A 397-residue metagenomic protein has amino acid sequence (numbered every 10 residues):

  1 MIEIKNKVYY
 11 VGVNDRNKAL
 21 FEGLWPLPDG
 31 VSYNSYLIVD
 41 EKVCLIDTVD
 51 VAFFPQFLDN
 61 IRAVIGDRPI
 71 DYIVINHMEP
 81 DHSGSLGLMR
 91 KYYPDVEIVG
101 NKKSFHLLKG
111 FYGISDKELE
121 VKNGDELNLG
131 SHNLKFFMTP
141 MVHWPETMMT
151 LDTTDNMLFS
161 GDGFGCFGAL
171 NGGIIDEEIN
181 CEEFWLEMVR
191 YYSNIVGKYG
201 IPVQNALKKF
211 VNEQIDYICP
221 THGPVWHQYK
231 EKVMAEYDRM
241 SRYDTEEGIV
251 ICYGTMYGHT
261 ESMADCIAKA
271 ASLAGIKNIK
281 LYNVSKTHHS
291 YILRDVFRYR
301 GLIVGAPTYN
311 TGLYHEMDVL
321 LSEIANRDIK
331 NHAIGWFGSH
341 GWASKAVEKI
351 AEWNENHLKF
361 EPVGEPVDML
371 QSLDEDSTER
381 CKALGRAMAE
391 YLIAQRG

Functional and structural regions predicted by a protein language model:
I2-I65, M149-D152, N156-S160, T260: Conserved beta-strand hairpin/beta-sheet module of binuclear metal-dependent hydrolase folds, prominently
E3-N6, V99-T147, N205: Metallo-beta-lactamase
E41, A52-V99: Active-site metal-binding motif and surrounding structural segment of the metallo-beta-lactamase
I46-T48, D71-M78, I98-K102, L158-G161 (+1 more regions): Active-site neighborhood of phospho(di)ester-bond hydrolases with catalytic His/Asp-centered motifs
S85, H288-I292: Short acidic active-site motifs
H143-T147, D155, G163-G197, S241-D244: Active-site-proximal loop/helix segment associated with metal-binding centers of metalloenzymes
L170, N180-I218, G223-P224, C266-Y282 (+1 more regions): FMN-binding flavodoxin-like domain, especially the glycine-rich phosphate-binding loop
G223-E246: Terminal amphipathic helices with adjacent charged low-complexity linkers/tails
